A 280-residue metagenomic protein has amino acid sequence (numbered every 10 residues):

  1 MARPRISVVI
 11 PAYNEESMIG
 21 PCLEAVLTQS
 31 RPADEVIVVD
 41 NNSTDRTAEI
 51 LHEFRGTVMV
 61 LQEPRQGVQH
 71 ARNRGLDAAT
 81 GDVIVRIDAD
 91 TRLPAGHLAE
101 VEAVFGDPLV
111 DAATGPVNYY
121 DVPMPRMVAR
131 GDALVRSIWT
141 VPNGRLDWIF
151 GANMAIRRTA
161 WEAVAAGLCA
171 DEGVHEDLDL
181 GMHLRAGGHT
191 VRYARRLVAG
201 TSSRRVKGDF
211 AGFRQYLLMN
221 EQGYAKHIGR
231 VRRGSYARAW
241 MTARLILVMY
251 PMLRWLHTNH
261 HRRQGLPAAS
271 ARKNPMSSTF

Functional and structural regions predicted by a protein language model:
M1-A25: N-proximal low-complexity "stem/linker" segments adjacent to membrane-targeting elements
E24-A33: Short, acidic, metal-binding catalytic loop of nucleotide-sugar glycosyltransferases
A25, D40-A48, T91: A conserved acidic beta->alpha catalytic loop
E63-A79: Glycine-rich, basic loop-to-helix element that forms the pyrophosphate-binding segment of sugar-nucleotide handling
I84: Short aromatic/hydrophobic "clamp" motif used to bind/position activated sugar donors
G96-R126: Conserved donor NDP-sugar-binding/catalytic core segment of glycosyltransferases
G115-Y119, R126-D147: Short, flexible, basic/aromatic active-site loop/helix in glycosyltransferases
E172-L180: Acidic donor-binding loop at a coil-to-helix junction in glycosyltransferase catalytic cores that engages
